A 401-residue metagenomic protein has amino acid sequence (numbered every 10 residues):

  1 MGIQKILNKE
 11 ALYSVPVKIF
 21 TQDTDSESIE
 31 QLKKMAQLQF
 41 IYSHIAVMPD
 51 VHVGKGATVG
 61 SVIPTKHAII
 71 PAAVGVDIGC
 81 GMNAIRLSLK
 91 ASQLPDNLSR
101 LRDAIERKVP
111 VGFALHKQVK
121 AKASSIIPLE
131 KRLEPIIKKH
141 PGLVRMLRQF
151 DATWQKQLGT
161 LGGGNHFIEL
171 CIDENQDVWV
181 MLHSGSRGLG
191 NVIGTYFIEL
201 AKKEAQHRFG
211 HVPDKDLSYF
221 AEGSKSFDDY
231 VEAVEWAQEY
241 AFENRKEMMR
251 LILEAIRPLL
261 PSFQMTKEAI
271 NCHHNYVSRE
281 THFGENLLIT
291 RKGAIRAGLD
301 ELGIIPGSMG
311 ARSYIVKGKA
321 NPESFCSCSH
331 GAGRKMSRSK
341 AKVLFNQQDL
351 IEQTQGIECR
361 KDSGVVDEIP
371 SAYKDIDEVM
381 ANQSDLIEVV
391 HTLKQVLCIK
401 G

Functional and structural regions predicted by a protein language model:
G2-Q31, F40-I45, V53-V59, I63 (+5 more regions): Domain-length cofactor-binding catalytic modules of enzymes
A36: Beta-strand elements of modular eukaryotic interaction domains
A73-K139: A generic, well-ordered mixed alpha/beta core segment in the N-terminal half of proteins
